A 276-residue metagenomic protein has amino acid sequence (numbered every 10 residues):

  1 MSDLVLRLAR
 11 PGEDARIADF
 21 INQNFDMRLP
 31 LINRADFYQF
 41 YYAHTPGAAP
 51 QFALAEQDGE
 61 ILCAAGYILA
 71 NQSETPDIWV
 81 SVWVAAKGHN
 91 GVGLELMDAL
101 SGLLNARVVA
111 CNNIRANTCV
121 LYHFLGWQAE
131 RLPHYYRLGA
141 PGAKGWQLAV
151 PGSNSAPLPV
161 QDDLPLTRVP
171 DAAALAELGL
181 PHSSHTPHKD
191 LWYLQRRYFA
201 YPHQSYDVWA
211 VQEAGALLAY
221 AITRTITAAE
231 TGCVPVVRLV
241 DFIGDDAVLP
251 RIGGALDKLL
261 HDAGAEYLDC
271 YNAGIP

Functional and structural regions predicted by a protein language model:
M1: Nucleotide-sugar donor-binding/catalytic module of glycosyltransferases that assemble extracellular/cell-envelope
L4-W83, T167-G244: A conserved beta-strand-loop-helix scaffold within acyl/acetyltransferase catalytic domains
A43-G47, A106, G126, Q147-A149: Alpha-helix boundary/capping detector
I68-P141, T231-P276: Acyl-donor binding region in acyl/amide transferases
R137-P159: C-terminal "cap" of GNAT-fold acetyltransferases
V160-P165: A conserved mid-domain beta-alpha-beta active-site/ligand-binding segment of alpha/beta enzyme cores
